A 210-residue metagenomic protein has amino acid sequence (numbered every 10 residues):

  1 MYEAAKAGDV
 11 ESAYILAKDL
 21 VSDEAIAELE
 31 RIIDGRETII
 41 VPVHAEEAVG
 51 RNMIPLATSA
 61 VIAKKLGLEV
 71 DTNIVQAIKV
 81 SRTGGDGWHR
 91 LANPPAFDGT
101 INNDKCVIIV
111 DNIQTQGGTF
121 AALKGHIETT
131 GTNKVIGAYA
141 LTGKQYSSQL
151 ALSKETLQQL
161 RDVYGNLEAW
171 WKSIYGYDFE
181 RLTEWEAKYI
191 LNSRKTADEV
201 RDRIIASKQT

Functional and structural regions predicted by a protein language model:
M1-K6: Non-catalytic, usually N-terminal nucleic-acid engagement modules in DNA/RNA processing proteins
A17-T38: A short, well-structured juxtamembrane/interface segment
G35-A48: Short glycine-rich phosphate-binding loop at a beta-alpha junction
R51, P55-S59, A63, F120: Short, highly selective alpha-helical patches that border small-molecule cofactor pockets in redox/cofactor-processing
A60-L66, I101-N102, K124-T132: Short, surface-exposed basic-aromatic patches at helix termini and helix-loop junctions that form
L68-C106: Short, glycine/charge-rich flexible loops or terminal/linker lids adjacent to PRPP-binding catalytic cores
K105-T130, A138: A contiguous pocket-lining binding segment that forms or flanks enzyme active sites
K124-T210: PRPP-dependent phosphoribosyltransferase catalytic core
